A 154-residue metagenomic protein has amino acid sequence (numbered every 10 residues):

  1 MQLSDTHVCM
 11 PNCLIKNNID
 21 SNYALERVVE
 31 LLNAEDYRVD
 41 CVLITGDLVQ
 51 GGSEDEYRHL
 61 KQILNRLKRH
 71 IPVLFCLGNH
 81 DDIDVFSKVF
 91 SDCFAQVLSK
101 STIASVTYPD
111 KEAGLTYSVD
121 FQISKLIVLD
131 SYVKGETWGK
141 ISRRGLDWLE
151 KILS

Functional and structural regions predicted by a protein language model:
M1-R58: N-terminal active-site segment of His-dependent metallophosphoesterases
M1-S4, H80, S154: Short intrinsically disordered, low-complexity coil segments enriched in acidic
V28-L32, L64, L153: Hydrophobic, Leu/Ile/Phe/Ala-enriched alpha-helical segments that form helix-helix packing faces
R38-D40, I71, S154: Short coil/turn segments at beta-strand junctions that form active-site/ligand-binding loops
E54-I152: Extended active-site neighborhood of metal-dependent phosphoesterases/phosphodiesterases
